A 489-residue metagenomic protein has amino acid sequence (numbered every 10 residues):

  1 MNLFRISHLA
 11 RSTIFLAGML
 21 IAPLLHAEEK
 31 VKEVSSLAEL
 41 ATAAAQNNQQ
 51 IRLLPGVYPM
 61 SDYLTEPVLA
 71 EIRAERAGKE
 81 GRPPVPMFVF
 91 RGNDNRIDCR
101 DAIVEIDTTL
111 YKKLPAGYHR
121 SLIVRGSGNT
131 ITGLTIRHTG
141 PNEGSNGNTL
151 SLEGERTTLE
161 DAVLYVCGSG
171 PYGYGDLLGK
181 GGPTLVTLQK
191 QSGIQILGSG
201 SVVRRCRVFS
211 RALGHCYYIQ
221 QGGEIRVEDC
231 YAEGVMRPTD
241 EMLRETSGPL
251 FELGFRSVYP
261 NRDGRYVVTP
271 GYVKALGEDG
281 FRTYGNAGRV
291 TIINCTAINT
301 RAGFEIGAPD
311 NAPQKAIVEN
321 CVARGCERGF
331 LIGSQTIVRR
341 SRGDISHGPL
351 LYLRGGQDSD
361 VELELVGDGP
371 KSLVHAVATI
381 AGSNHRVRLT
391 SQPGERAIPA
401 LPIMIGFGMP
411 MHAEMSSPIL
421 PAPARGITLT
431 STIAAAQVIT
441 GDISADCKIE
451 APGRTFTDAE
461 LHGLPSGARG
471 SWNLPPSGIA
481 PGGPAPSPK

Functional and structural regions predicted by a protein language model:
N2-I14: Bacterial N-terminal signal peptides that target proteins for export
E28-L54, T65: Acidic Gly/Asp/Thr-rich repetitive segments characteristic of extracellular carbohydrate-active and adhesion proteins
A41-Q46, P59-R96, E105-T132, H138-T158 (+3 more regions): Extracellular beta-strand-rich solenoid/capping regions of secreted or surface-exposed proteins that bind or remodel
I51-L53, I97-C99, G126-G133, G154 (+11 more regions): All-beta strand scaffolds that present successive hydrophobic residues in beta-strands
R52, V89, D98, E105 (+14 more regions): Extracellular beta-strand solenoid repeats
D62-Y63, I106-K112, G140-N148, G168-L177 (+11 more regions): Short glycine/acidic-rich loop motifs that flank beta-strands on beta-rich extracellular proteins
